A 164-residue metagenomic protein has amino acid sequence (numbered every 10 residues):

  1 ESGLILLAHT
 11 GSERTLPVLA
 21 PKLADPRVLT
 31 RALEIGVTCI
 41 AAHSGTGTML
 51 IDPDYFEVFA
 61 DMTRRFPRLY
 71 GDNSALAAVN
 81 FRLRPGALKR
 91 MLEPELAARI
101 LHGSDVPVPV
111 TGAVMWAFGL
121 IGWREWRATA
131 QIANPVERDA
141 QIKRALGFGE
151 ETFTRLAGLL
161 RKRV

Functional and structural regions predicted by a protein language model:
E1-Y55: Divalent metal-binding pocket/active-site signature
T38-V164: H/E-rich (His + Asp/Glu) clusters that bind or coordinate divalent metals
